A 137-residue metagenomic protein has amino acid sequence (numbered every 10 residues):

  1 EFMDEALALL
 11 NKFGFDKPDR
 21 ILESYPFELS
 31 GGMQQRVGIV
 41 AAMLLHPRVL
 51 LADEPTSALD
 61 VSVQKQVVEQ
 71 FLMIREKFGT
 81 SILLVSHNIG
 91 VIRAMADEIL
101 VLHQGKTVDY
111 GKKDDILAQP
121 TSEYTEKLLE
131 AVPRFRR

Functional and structural regions predicted by a protein language model:
Y25-L29, M33: Conserved ABC ATPase signature
L44-R48: A short, proline-enriched helix->beta-strand linker immediately N-terminal to the Walker B motif in ABC-type P-loop
K65-F78, G90: Helical segment within the ABC ATPase nucleotide-binding domain
S86-H87: H-loop/switch region of ABC-family ATPase nucleotide-binding domains
I92-A94: A short, surface-exposed alpha-helical micro-motif characterized by mixed small hydrophobic and charged/polar residues
Y110-G111: ABC ATPase "signature
